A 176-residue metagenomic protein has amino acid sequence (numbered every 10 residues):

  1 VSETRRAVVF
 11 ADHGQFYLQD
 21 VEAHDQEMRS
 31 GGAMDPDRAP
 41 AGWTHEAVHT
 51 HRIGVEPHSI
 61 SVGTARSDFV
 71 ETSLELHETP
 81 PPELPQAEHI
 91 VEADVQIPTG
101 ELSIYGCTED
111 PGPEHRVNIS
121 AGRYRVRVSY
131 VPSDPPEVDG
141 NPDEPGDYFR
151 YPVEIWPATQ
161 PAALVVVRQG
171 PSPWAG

Functional and structural regions predicted by a protein language model:
V1-E88, P135-G176: Primarily secretory-pathway and cell-envelope proteins
L84-S120: Extended, solvent-exposed segments with strong compositional bias
S120-R127, F149: A glycine-anchored, Pro-Gly-centered beta-turn/N-cap motif
S129-P132: Short beta-strand-plus-loop segments that form exposed binding edges in beta-rich domains
